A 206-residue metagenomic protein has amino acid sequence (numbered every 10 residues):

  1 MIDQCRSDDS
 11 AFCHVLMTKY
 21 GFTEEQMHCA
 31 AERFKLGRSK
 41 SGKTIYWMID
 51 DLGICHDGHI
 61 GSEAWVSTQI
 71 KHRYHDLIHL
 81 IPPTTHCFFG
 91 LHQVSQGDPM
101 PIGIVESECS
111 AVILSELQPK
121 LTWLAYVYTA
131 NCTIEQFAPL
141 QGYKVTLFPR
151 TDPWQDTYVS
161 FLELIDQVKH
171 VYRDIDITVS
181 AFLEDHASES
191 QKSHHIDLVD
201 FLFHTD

Functional and structural regions predicted by a protein language model:
M1-L52, H56, Q93-Q96, F203-D206: TOPRIM metal-binding catalytic domain and adjacent DNA-binding surface shared by DnaG-type primases
C5, G103, T157: Charged, low-complexity surface patches
D8-D9, E106, S160: Residue-level preference for nonpolar/small residues embedded in alpha-helices
L16-F22, L80-H92, E184-I196: Short, exposed beta-strand "edge-strand" segments with a Pro/Gly-rich flavor and a Y/T-containing core
T18, G37, L52, Q69 (+6 more regions): Compositionally biased, intrinsically disordered low-complexity segments
S39-Q141: Phosphate-handling DNA/RNA-contact segment within nucleic-acid enzymes
P99-M100, A111-D206: TOPRIM fold recognition
